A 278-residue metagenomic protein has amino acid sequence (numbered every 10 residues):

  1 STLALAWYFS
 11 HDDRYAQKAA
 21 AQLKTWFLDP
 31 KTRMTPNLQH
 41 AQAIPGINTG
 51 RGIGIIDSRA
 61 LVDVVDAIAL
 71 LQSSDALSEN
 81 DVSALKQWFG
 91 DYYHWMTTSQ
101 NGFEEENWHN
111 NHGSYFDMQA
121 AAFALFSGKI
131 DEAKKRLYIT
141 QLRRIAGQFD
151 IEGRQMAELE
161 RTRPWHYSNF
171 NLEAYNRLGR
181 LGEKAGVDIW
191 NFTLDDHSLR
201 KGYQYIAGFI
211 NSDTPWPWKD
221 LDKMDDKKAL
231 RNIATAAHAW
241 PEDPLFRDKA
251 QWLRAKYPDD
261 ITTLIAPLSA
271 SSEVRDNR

Functional and structural regions predicted by a protein language model:
S1-A185: Aromatic-lined, polymer-binding surfaces characteristic of secreted/periplasmic polysaccharide-degrading enzymes
A20, R136-L137, N191-R200: Beta-strand segments within the central parallel beta-sheet cores of soluble alpha/beta enzyme folds
R33, S78, I189, D213-W216: Short, polar/charged, Gly/Pro-enriched helix-capping and turn/loop motifs at alpha-helix termini and inter-helix linkers
S78, G153, S198, D213 (+1 more regions): Helix N-terminus capping/helix-initiation residues
G179-H197: Extended, compositionally biased non-globular segments
L181, A185, K201-Y205, W216-R278: Terminal, non-catalytic domain-edge segments
H197-N211: Acidic helix/loop microenvironments that form the catalytic cleft of cell-wall polysaccharide enzymes
